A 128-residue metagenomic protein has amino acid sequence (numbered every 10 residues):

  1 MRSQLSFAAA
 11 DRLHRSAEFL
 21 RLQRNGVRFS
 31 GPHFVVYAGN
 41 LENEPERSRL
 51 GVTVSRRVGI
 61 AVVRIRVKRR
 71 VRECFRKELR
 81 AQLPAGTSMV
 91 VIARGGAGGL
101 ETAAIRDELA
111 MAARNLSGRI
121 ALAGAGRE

Functional and structural regions predicted by a protein language model:
M1-E128: Positively charged, solvent-exposed patches that mediate nucleic-acid binding
